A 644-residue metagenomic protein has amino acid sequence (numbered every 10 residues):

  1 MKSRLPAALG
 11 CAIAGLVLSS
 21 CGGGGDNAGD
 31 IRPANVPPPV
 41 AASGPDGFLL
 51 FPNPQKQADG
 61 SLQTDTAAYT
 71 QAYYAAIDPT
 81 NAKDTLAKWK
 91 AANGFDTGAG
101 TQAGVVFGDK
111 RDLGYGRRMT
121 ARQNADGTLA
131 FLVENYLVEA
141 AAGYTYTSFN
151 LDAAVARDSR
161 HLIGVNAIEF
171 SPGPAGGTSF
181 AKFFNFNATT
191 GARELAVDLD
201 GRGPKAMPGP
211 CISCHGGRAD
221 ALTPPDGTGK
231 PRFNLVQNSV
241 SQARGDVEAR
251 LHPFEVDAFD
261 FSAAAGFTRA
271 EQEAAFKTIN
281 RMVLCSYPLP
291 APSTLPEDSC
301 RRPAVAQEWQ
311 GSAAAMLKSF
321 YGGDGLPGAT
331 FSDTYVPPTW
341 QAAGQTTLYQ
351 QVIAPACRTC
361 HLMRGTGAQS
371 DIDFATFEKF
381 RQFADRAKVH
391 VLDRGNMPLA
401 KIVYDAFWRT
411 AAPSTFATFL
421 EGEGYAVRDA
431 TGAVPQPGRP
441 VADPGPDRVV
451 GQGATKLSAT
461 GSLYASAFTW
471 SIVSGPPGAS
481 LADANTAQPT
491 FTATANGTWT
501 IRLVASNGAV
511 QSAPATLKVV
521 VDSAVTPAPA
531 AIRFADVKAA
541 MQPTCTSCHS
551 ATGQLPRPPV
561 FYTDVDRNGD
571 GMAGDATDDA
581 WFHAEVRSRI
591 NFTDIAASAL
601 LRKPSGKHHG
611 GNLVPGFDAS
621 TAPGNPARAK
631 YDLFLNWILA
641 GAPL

Functional and structural regions predicted by a protein language model:
L18-S20: C-terminal motif of bacterial Sec signal peptides marking the signal peptidase cleavage site
R32-S213, R218-T339, G365, I372-P435: Conserved small-residue
P54, A270-T339, A343-T347, V352-P355 (+4 more regions): Aromatic- and Gly/Pro-enriched helix-to-coil junctions and flexible linker segments
P437-D447: Proline-enriched interdomain boundary motifs that mark the N-terminal boundary and often initiate the first structured
G451-G461: A short beta-strand segment in extracellular, disulfide-stabilized domains
L463-T469: Solvent-exposed loop segments of extracellular immunoglobulin-like
T469-A487: Low-complexity "stalk/linker" and mucin-like segments enriched in Ser/Thr/Pro/Ala/Gly
A487-T498: Solvent-exposed segments in extracellular or luminal domains encompassing
